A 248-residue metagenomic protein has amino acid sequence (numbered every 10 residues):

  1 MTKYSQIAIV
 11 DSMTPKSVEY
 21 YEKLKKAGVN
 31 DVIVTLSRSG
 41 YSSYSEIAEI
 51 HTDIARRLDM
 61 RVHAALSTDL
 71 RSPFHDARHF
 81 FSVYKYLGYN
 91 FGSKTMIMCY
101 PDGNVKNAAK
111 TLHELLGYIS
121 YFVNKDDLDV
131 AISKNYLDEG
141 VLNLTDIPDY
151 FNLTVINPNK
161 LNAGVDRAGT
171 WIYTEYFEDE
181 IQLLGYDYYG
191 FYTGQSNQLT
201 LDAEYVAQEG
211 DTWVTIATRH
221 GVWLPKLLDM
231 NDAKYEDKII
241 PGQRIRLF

Functional and structural regions predicted by a protein language model:
M1-S12, L24-K26, D138-L201: Functionally critical loop-and-helix segments that line ligand-binding/catalytic clefts of soluble enzyme domains
M1-Y121, K125: Substrate-binding cleft of extracellular glycoside hydrolase catalytic domains
V34, A64, V130-I132, V155 (+1 more regions): Structural beta-sheet core signal
R56, G164, T218: Anion (oxyanion) recognition and catalysis
A65-S67, E204-G210, M230: Solvent-exposed beta-strand motifs enriched in subsets of small alpha/beta binding domains, especially certain
M98-D102, D127-D138: Acidic/histidine-rich, metal-coordinating catalytic segments
N197-G221, Q243: Primarily a LysM-type cell-wall glycan-binding module
T215-T218, V222-F248: Extracellular LysM carbohydrate-binding repeats and other cell-envelope/extracellular binding modules
